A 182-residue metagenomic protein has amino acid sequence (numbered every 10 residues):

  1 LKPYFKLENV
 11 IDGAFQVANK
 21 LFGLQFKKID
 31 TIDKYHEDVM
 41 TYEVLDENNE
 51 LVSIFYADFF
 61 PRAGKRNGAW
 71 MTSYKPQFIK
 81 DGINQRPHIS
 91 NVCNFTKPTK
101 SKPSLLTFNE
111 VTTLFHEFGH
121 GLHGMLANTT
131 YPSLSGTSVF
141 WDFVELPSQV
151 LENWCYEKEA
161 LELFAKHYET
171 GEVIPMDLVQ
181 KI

Functional and structural regions predicted by a protein language model:
L1-I182: Cation-handling catalytic/transport regions enriched in His/Asp/Glu
